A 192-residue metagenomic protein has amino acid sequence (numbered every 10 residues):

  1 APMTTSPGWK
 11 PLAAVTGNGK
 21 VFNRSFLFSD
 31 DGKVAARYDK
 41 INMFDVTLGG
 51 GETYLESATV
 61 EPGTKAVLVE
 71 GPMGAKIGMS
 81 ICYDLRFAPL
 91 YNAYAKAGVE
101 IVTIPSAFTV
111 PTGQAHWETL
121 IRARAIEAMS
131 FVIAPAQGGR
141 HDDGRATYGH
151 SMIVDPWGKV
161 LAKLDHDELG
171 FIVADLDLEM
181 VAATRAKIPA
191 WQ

Functional and structural regions predicted by a protein language model:
A1-G8, K76, I81-I172: CN hydrolase (nitrilase-like) catalytic-core segments centered on the catalytic cysteine and neighboring Lys/Glu
P2-G17, Q192: Short, compositionally biased segments
P11-L12, V46-Y54, V132-A136: Short Pro/Gly-enriched beta-strand edge/turn motifs at strand-loop
T16-K20, D142-R145: Short loop/turn motifs at secondary-structure junctions and domain boundaries
G17-A97, V110-T119, A190: Active-site catalytic loop in hydrolytic enzyme cores
F28-S29, E70, V154-D155, A174-D175: Short beta-strand-to-turn element immediately C-terminal to the catalytic PLP-Schiff-base lysine in fold type I
K33-A36, K159-L161, V181-A182: Short helix-loop capping/hinge motifs at secondary-structure junctions, enriched in acidic/polar residues
E179-Q192: A short C-terminal boundary segment appended to hydrolase-like catalytic domains
